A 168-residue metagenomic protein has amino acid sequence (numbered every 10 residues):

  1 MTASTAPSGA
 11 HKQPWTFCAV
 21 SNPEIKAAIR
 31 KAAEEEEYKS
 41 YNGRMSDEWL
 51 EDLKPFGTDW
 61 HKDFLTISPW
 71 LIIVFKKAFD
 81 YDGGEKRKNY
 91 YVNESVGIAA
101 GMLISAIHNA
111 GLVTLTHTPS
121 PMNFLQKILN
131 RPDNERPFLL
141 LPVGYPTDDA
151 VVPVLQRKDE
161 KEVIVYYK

Functional and structural regions predicted by a protein language model:
M1-A3, A78-I128: Small-aliphatic-rich amphipathic alpha-helix that forms the alpha element of a beta-alpha
M1-I67, K168: N-terminal amphipathic, basic helical "cap/leader" segment at the start of enzyme domains
A19-S21, K76, Y145: A general secondary-structure junction signal
S68-W70, A110, P137-L139: Generic beta-strand structural signal
L71-F75: Active-site-flanking beta-strand signature of metal-NTP-handling nucleotidyl enzymes and homologous cyclase-like
L125-F138: Short, electropositive alpha-helical surface patch
L139-K168: C-terminal helix-cap and adjacent tail motif
